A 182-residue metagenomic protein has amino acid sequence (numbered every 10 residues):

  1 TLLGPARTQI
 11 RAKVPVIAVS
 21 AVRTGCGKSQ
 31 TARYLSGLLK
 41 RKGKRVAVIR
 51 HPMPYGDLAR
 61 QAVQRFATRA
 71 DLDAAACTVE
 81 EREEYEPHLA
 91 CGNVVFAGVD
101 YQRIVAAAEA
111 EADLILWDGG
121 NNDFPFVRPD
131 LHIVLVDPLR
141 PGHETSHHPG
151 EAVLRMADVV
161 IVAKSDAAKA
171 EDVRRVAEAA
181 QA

Functional and structural regions predicted by a protein language model:
T1-A18: Short, basic phosphate-binding NTP loop
G4-A6, R23, N121: Short, well-ordered turn and helix-capping elements at secondary-structure junctions
I17-A21, Q30-R33, G37-Q181: Flexible phosphate-sensing "switch/lid" loops adjacent to ATP/NTP-binding sites across phosphate-transfer
C26-G27: Conserved glycine(s) of the Walker
